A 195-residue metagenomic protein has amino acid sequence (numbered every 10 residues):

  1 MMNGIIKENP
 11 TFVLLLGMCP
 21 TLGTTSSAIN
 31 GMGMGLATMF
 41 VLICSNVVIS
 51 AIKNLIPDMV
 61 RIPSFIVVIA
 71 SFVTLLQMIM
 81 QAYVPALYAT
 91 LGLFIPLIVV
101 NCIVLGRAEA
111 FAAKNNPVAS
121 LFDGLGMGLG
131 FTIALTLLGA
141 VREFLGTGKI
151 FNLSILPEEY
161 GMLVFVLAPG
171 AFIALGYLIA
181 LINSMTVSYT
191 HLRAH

Functional and structural regions predicted by a protein language model:
I5-T21: The first (N-terminal) embedded transmembrane alpha-helix
M18-L22, T38-M39, S71-Q77, V99 (+3 more regions): Hydrophobic core segments of alpha-helical transmembrane domains in multi-pass membrane transport and ion-translocation
N30-V41, Y88-V99: Structural signature of hydrophobic alpha-helical transmembrane segments
S45-P57, L105-A113: C-terminal ends of transmembrane helices
D58-V68, L91-I95: Cytoplasmic-side transmembrane-helix entry/capping segments in multi-pass membrane proteins
L75-T90: Transmembrane alpha-helix boundary signature
A119-S188: C-terminal transmembrane helix-loop-helix hairpin of multi-pass membrane proteins
T190-H195: Conserved small/polar residues in nucleotide/adenosyl-binding loops
